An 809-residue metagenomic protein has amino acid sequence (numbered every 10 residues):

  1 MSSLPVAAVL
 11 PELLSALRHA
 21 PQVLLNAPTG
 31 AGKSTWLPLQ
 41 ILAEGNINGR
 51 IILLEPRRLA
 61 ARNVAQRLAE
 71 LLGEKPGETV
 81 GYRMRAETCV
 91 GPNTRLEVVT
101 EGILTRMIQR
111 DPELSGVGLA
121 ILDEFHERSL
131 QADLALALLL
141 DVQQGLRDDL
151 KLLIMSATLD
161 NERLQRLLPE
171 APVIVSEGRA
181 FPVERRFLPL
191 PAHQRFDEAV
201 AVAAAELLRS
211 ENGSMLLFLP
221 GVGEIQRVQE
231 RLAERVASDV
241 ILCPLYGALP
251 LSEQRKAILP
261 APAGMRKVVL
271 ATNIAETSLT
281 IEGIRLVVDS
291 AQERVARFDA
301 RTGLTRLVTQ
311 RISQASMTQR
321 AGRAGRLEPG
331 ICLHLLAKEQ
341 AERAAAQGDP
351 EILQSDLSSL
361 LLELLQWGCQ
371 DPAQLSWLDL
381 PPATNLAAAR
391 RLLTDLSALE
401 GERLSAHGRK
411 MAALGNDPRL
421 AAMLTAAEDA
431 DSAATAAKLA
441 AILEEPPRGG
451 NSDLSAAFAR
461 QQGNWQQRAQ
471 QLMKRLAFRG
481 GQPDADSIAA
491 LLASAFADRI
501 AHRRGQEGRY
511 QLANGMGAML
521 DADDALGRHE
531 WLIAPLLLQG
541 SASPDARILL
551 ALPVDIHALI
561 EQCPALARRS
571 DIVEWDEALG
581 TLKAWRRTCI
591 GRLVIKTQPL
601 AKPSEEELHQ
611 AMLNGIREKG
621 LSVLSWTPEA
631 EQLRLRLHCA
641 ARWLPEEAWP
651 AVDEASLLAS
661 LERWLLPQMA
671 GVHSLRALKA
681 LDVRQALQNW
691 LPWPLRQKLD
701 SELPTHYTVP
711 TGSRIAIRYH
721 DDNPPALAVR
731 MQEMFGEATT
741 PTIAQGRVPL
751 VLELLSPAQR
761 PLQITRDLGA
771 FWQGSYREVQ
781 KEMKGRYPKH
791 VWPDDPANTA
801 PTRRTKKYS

Functional and structural regions predicted by a protein language model:
M1-M423, L538, D722: P-loop NTPase motor module signature
E12, G32, W36, L59 (+42 more regions): Generic recognition of stable, solvent-exposed alpha-helical segments in well-folded globular domains
D111-H126, L136, S290-R294, G303 (+6 more regions): Extended active-site and interfacial segments that coordinate phosphate-rich ligands in large catalytic machineries
F181, A518, R714-A716: Short, isolated positions in well-ordered beta-strands
H334-Q462, Q466-Q470, K474-R504, G508-A522 (+1 more regions): C-terminal accessory/connector segments of nucleic-acid motor ATPases
L399, S432-G517, E530-H706, Q745-S809: Acidic, serine/threonine- and proline-rich low-complexity intrinsically disordered segments
A686-V748: C-terminal accessory/binding modules appended to enzymatic or scaffolding proteins
